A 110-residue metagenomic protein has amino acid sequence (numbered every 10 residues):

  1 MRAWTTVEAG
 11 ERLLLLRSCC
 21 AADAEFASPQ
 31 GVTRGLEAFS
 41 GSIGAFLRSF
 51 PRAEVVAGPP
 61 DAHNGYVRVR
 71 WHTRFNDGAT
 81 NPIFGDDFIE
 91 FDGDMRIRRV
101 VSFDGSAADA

Functional and structural regions predicted by a protein language model:
M1-A9: Short, aromatic-enriched amphipathic alpha-helices that serve as compact interaction elements
W4, C20, T33-R34, W71-T73 (+1 more regions): Bulky hydrophobic/aromatic packing residues
E8, A38, N81: Soluble or luminal CAZymes and related metallo-dependent hydrolases
E8, R12, G105-A107: Poly-acidic low-complexity segments
E11-G65: A solvent-exposed, acidic/Ser-Thr-rich amphipathic alpha-helical stretch
G41, A45-A110: A beta-strand edge to alpha-helix "cap/lid" segment located at domain peripheries
